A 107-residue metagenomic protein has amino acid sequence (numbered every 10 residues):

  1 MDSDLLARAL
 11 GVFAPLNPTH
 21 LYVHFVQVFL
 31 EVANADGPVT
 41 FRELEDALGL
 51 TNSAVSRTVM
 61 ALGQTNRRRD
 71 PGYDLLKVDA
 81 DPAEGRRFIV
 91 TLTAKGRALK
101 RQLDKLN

Functional and structural regions predicted by a protein language model:
D2-P18: Short, Lys/Arg-enriched N-terminal segment that forms or immediately precedes the first helix of a structured domain
F13, R97-N107: Amphipathic alpha-helical dimerization/coiled-coil segments that flank or bridge DNA-binding/regulatory modules
F13-T51: N-terminal helix-turn-helix DNA-binding core of bacterial DNA-binding proteins
V28, S56, T93: Ser/Thr-glycine-rich phosphate-binding loops at phosphate-binding pockets of nucleotides, nucleotide cofactors
L44-G85: Canonical helix-turn-helix DNA-binding module
P82-K100: Basic, amphipathic "hinge/linker" alpha-helix immediately C-terminal to the N-terminal HTH DNA-binding motif
